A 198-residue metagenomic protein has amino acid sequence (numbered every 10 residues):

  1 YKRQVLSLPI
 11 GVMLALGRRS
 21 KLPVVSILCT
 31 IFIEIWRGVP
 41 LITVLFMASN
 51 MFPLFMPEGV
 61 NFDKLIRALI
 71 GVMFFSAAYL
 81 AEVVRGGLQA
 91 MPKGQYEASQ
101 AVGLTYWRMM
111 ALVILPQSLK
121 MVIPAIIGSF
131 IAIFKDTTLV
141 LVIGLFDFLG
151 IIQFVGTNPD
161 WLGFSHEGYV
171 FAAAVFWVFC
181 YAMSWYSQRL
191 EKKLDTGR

Functional and structural regions predicted by a protein language model:
K2-R198: Transmembrane alpha-helices and adjacent helix-loop boundaries
